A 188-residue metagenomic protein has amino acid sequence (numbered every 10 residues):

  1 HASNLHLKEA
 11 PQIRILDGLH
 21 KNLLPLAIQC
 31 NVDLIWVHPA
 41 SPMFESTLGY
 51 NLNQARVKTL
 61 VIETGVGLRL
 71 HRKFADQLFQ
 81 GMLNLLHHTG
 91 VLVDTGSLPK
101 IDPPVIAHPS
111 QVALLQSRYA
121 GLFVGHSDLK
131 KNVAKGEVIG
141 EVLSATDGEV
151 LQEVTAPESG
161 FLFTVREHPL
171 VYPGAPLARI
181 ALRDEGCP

Functional and structural regions predicted by a protein language model:
H1-P188: Structured catalytic-domain cores with a bias toward divalent-metal coordination
